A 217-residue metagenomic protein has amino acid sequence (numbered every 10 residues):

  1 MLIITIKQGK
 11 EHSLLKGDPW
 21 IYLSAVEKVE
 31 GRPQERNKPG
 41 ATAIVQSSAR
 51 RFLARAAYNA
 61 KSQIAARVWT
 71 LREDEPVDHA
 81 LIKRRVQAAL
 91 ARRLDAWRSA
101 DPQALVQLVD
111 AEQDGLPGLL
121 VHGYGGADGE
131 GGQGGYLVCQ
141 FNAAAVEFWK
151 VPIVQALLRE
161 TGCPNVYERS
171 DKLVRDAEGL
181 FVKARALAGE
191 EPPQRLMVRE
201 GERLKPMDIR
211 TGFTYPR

Functional and structural regions predicted by a protein language model:
M1-G125, G132, P193: Non-catalytic accessory regions of SAM-dependent methyltransferases
T42-A43, Y136-L137, P164-Y167: Structural motif
A57-S62, A144, R210-Y215: A short, sequence-level motif marking secondary-structure junctions
D78-R85, A145-I153: Short amphipathic alpha-helical segments
V109-L116, L120-A127, E147-R217: Non-catalytic substrate-recognition/targeting regions of SAM-dependent transferases
G125, G134-E147: A short interface-forming secondary-structure element
G129, Y136-V138, P206: General beta-strand recognition
